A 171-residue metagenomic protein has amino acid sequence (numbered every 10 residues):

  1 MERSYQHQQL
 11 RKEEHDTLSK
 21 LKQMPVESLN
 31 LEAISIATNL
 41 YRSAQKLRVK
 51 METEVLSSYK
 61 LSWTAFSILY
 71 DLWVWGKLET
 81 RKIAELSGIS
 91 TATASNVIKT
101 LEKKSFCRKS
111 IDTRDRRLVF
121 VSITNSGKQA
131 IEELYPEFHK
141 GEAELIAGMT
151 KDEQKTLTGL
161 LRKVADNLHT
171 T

Functional and structural regions predicted by a protein language model:
M1-V55: N-terminal leader segment of winged-helix/HTH proteins
E2, Q6, E153-T171: Exposed, interaction-prone assembly regions rather than primary DNA-binding/catalytic cores
L29, A44, Y59, G76 (+2 more regions): Flexible interhelical turns and helix-capping residues at alpha-helix boundaries within structured domains
L31-Y41, R48-S90: N-terminal helix-turn-helix DNA-binding core of bacterial DNA-binding proteins
L47, S87, A130, L134-I146 (+2 more regions): Alpha-helical linker/hinge and terminal dimerization helices associated with HTH transcriptional regulators
K99-T158: Charged, amphipathic alpha-helical coiled-coil/dimerization segments
